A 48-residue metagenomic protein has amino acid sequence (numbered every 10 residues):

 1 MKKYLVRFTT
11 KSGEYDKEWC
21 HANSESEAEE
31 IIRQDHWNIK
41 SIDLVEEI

Functional and structural regions predicted by a protein language model:
M1-Y15: Short aromatic-glycine-(Arg/Gly/Cys) micro-motifs in beta-strand/loop hairpins
G13, I32-D35: Preference for short coil/turn "hinge" residues that link or interrupt alpha-helices
G13-N23: A short, exposed loop/beta-hairpin motif centered on an aromatic-Gly-Thr core
S24-I32: Low-complexity, intrinsically disordered Gly/Pro/Thr-rich segments
Q34-I48: Short, mixed-charge low-complexity intrinsically disordered segments
